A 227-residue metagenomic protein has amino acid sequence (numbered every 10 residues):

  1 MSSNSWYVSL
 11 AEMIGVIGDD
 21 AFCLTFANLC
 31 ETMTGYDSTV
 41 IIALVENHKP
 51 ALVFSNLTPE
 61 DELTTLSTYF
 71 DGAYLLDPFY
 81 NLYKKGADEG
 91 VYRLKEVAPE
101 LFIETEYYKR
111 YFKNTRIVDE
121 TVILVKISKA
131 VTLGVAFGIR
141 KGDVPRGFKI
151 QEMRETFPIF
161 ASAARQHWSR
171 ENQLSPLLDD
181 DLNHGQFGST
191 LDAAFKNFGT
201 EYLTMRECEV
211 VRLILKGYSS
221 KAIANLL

Functional and structural regions predicted by a protein language model:
M1-W6: N-terminal, Lys/Arg- and Ser/Thr-rich interaction peptides
V8-I17, A21-G142, F148, E152 (+1 more regions): Regulatory input/activation interfaces that engage signals or partners
I41, E171, K221-N225: Secondary-structure transition/capping residues
Y92-K95, N172-Q173, I223: Short, hydrophobic secondary-structure boundary micro-motifs
V144-G147, Q151, E201-Y202, I214: A short glycine-/small-residue-rich loop at the edge of a beta-strand within enzyme catalytic domains
A164-G185: Short alpha-helical interdomain "coupling" segment at the junction between an upstream regulatory sensor module
H184-L227: Helix-turn-helix DNA-binding segment
